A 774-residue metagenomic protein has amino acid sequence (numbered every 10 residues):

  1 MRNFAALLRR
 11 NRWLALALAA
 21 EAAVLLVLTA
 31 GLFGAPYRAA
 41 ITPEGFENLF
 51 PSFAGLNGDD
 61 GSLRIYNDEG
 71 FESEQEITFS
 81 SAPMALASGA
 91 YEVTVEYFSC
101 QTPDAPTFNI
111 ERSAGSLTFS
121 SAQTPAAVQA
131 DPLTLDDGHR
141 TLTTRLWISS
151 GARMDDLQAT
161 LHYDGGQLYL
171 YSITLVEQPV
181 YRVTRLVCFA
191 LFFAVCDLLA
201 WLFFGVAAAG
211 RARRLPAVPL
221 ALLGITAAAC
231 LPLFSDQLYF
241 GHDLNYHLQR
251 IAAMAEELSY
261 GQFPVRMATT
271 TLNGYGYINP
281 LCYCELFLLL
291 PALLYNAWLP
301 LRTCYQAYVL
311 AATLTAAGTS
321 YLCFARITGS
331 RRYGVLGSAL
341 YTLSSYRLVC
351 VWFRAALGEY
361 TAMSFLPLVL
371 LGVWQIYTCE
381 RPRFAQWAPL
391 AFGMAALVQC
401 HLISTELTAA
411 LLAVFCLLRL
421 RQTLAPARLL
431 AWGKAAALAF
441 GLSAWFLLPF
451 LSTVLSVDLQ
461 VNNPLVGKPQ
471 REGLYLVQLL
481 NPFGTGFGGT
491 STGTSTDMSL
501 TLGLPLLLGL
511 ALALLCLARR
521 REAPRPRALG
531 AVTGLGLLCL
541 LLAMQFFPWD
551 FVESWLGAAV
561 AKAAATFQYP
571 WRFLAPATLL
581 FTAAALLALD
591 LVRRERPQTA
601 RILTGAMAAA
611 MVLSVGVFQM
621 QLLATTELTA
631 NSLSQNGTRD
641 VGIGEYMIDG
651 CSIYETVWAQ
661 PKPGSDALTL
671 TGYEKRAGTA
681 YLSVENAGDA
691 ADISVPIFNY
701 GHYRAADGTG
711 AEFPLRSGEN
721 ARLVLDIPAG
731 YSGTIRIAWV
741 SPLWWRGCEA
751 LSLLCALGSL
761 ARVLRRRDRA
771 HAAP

Functional and structural regions predicted by a protein language model:
R2-Y37, V176-E627, T734-P774: Membrane-embedded transmembrane-helix bundle of lipid-linked glycan/lipid transferases
N11-L86, T102-P103, A122-P125, T174-V176 (+2 more regions): Glycan-recognition and processing domains
E21-A23, A30, G318, A609-Y681 (+3 more regions): Extracytoplasmic
N67-E69, F79-A85, Q129-L135, R145-W147 (+4 more regions): Beta-strand-rich interaction surfaces with strong enrichment in secreted/lumenal proteins
F98-N109, G165-Q167, Y700-H702: Extended, low-complexity, turn-rich repeat/linker tracts enriched in Gly/Pro/Ser/Thr and Asp/Glu that occur
S121-R153: Extracellular carbohydrate recognition and processing domains and analogous Trp-centered ligand-binding platforms
Q158-G166, W739: Short beta-strand-plus-loop segments that form exposed binding edges in beta-rich domains
Y181-R182, Y654-P774: Active-site-proximal, structured, solvent-exposed surfaces of multi-pass membrane proteins that position macromolecular
